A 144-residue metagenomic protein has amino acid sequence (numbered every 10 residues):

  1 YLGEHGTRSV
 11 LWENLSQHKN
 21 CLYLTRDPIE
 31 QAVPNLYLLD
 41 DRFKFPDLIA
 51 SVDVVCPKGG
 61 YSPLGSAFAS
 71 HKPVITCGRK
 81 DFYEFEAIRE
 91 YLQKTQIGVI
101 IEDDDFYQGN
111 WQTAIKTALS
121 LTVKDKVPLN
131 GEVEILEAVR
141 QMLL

Functional and structural regions predicted by a protein language model:
Y1-V54: Donor-nucleotide binding loops and adjacent catalytic segments primarily of GT-B fold Leloir glycosyltransferases
H5-T7, I29, Y61-P63, K80-Y83 (+1 more regions): Short Gly/Pro-enriched loop/turn and capping motifs at secondary-structure junctions
R8-S9, L39-R42, Y61, E86 (+1 more regions): Structural motif corresponding to alpha-helix initiation and N-cap regions
S16, F68, Q93-K94: Anion (oxyanion) recognition and catalysis
Y37, P73-T117: Nucleotide-sugar donor-binding patch of glycosyltransferase catalytic domains
F43-K44, P63, N110, E134: Short acidic active-site motifs
K44-A87: A donor-sugar binding/catalytic signature common to diverse glycosyltransferases and related nucleotide-sugar
Q112-L144: C-terminal amphipathic helix plus adjacent low-complexity, charged tail appended to glycosyltransferase catalytic
